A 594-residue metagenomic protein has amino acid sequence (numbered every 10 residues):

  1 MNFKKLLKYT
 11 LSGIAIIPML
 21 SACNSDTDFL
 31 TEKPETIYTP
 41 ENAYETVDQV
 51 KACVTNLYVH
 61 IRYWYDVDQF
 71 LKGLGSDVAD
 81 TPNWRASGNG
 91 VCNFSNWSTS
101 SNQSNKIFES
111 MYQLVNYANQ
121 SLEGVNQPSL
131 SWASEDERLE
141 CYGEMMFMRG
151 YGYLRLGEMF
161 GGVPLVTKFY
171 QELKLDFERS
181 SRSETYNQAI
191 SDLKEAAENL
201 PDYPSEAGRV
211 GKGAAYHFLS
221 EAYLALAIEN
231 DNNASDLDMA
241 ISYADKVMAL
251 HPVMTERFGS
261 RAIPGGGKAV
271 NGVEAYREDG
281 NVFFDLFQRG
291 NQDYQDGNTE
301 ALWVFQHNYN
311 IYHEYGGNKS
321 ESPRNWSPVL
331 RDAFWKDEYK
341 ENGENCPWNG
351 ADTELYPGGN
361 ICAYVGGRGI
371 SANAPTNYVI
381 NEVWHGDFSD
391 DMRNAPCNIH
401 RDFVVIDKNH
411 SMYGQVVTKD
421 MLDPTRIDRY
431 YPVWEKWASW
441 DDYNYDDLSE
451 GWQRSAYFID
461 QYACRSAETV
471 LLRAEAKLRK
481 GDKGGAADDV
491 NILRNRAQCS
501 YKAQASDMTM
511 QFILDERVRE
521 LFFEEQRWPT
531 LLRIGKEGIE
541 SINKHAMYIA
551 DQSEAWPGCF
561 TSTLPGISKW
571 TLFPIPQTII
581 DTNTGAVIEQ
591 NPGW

Functional and structural regions predicted by a protein language model:
F3, I17-E45, A189, A474 (+2 more regions): Bacterial Sec-dependent N-terminal signal peptides
C23-N24, M111-L114, G267-E344, S439-D446 (+3 more regions): Long, intrinsically disordered, low-complexity segments
N24-W84, L224-A225, N230-S411: An aromatic- and glycine-enriched ligand-binding surface/loop that stacks and positions planar moieties
E45-Q69, N83-F160, D176, S180-N187 (+2 more regions): Conserved, well-structured interaction surfaces
G157-E158, P164, P204, A225-A234 (+1 more regions): Short coil/turn linking the two alpha-helices of tandem helical-hairpin repeats
G358-N495: C-terminal substrate/ligand-recognition segments
